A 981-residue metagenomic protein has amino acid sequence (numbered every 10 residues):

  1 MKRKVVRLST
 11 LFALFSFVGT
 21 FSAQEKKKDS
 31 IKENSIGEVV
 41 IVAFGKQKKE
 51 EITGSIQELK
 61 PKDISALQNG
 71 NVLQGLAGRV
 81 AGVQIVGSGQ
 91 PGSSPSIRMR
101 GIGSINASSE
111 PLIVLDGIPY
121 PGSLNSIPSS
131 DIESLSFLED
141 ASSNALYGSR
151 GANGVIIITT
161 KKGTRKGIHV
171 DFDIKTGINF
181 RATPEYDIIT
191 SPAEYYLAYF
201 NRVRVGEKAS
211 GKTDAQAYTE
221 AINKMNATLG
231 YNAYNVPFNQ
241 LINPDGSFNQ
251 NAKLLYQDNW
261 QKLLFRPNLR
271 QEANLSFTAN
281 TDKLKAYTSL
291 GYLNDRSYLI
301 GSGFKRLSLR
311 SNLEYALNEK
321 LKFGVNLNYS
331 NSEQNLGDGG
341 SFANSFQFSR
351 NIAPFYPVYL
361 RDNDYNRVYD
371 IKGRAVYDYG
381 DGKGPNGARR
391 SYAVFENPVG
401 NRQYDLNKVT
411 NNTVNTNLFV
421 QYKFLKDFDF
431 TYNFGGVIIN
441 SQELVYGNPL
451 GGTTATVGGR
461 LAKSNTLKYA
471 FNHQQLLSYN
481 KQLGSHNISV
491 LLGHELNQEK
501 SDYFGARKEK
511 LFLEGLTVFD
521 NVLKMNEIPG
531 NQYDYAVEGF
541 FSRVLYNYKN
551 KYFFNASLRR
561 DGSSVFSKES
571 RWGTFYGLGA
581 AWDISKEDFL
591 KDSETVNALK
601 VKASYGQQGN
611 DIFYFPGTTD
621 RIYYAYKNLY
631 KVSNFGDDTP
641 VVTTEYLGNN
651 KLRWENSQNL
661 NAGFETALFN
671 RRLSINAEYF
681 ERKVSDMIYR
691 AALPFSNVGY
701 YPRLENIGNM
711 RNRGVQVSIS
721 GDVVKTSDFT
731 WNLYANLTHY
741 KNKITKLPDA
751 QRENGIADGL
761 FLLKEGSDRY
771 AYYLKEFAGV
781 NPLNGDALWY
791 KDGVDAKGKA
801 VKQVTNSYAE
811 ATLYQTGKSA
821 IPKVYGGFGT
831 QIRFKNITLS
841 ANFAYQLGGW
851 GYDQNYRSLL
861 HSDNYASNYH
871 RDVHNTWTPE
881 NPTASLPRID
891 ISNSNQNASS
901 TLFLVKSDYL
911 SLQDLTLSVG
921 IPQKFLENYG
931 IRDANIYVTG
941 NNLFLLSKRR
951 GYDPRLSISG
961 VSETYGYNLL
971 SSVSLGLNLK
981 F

Functional and structural regions predicted by a protein language model:
M1-R310, Y315-N318, K322-S330, G339-S345 (+7 more regions): Short, small/polar-rich motifs associated with maturation and membrane association, primarily at protein termini
K32, E38, I64, Q90 (+10 more regions): Extracellular/periplasmic, surface-exposed regions of secreted and cell-surface proteins
G151, K162, T176, G291-Y292 (+6 more regions): A short beta-strand motif that forms part of the nucleic acid-binding face of small beta-barrel RNA-binding folds
E185, I189-I242, S330-N386, Y503-G505 (+4 more regions): A surface-exposed, glycine/aromatic-enriched loop/edge motif typical of exported proteins
S247-Q250, T453, S563, Q846-N935 (+1 more regions): Extracytoplasmic gating/loop element in the C-terminal half of outer-membrane beta-barrel translocons and assembly
E705-P822, R833, A844-G849, D853-N855: Gram-negative outer-membrane beta-barrel transporters
